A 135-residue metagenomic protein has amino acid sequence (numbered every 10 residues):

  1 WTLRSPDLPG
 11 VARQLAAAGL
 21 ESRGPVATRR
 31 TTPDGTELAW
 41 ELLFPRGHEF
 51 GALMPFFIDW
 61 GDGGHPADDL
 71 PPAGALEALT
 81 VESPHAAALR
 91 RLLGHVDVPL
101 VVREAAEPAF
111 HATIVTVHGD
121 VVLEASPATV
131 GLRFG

Functional and structural regions predicted by a protein language model:
W1-G135: Glyoxalase I/VOC metalloenzyme domain signal
